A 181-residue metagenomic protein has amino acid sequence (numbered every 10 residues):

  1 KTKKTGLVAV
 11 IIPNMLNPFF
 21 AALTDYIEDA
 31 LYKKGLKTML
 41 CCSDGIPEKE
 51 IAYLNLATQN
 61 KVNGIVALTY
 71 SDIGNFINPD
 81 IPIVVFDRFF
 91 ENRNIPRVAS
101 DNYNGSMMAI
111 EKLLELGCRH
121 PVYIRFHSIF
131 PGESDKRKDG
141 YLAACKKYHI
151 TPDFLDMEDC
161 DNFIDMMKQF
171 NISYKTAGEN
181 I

Functional and structural regions predicted by a protein language model:
K1-L56, N60-N63, D139-C145: Amphipathic helical "hinge" segments at domain boundaries
A9, V66, V122-Y123: Conserved beta-strand positions in the central sheet of alpha/beta enzyme cores
N14, S71, H127: Flexible, active-site-proximal loop/turn residues at the rims of small-molecule/cofactor binding pockets and catalytic
D29-L36, E48, A52-T58, I81-V85 (+1 more regions): Bacterial carbohydrate/catabolite-sensing allosteric modules
C42, T69, D156: Short loop/edge segments at beta-strand edges and connector loops that shape dinucleotide/nucleotide cofactor-binding
N63-I65, I181: Short, Asp-centered acidic motifs that coordinate Mg2+ and/or phosphate in catalytic or ligand-binding sites
A67-I73, F86-E91: Short, polar loop motifs at secondary-structure junctions
G74-D80: Acidic (Asp/Glu)-rich catalytic clusters
